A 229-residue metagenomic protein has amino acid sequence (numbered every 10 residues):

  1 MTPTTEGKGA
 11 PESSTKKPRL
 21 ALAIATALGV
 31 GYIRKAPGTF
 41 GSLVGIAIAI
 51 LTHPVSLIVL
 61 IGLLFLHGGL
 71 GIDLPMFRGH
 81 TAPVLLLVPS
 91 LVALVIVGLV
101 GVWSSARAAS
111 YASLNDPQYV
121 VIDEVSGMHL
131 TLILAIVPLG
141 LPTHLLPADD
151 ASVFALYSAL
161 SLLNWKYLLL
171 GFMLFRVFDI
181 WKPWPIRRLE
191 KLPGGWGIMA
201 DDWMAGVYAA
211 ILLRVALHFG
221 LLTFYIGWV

Functional and structural regions predicted by a protein language model:
T2-Y111, Q118, S126-V229: Hydrophobic alpha-helical transmembrane segments
